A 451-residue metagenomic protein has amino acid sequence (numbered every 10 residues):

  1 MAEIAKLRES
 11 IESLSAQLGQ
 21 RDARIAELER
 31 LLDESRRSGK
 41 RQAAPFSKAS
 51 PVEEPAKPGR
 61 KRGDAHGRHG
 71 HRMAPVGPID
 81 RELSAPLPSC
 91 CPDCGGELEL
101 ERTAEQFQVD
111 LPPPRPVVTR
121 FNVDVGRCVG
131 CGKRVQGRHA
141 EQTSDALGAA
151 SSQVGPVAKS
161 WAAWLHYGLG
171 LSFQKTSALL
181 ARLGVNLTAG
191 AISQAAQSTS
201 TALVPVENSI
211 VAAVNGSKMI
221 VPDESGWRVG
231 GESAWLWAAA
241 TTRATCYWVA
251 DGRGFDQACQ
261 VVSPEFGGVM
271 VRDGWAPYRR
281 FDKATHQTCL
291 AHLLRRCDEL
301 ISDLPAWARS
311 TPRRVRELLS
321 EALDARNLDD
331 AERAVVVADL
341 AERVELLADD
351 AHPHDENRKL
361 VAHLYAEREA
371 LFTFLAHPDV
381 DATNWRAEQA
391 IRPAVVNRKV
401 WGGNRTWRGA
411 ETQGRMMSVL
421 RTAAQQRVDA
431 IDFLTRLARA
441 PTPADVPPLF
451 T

Functional and structural regions predicted by a protein language model:
M1-A150, P222: Short, flexible loop/hinge motifs at secondary-structure junctions
A16-G19, P88, F121-R127, G132-T451: Catalytic center-proximal scaffold of phosphoryl-transfer enzymes
